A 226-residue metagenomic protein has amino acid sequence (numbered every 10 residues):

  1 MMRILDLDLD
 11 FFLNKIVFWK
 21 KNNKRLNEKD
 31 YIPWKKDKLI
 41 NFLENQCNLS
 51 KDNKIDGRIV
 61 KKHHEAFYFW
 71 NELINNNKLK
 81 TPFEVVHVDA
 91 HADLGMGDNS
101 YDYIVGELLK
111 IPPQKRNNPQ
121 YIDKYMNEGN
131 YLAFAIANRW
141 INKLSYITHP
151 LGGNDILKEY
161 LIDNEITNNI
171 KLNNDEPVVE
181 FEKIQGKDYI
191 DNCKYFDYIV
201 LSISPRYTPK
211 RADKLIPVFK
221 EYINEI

Functional and structural regions predicted by a protein language model:
M2-I226: Conserved alpha-helical scaffold segments that buttress catalytic/binding sites
